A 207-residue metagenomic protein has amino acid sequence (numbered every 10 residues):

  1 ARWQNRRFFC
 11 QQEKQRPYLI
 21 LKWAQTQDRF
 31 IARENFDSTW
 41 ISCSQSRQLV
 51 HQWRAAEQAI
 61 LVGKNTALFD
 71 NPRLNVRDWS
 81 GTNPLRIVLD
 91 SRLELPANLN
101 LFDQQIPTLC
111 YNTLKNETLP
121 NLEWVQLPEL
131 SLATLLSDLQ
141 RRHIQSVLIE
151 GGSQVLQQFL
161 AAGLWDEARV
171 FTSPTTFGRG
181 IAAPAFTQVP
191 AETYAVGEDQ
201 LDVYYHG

Functional and structural regions predicted by a protein language model:
W3-Q11, R16-G207: Enzymes that bind and transform nitrogen-containing heteroaromatic metabolites
